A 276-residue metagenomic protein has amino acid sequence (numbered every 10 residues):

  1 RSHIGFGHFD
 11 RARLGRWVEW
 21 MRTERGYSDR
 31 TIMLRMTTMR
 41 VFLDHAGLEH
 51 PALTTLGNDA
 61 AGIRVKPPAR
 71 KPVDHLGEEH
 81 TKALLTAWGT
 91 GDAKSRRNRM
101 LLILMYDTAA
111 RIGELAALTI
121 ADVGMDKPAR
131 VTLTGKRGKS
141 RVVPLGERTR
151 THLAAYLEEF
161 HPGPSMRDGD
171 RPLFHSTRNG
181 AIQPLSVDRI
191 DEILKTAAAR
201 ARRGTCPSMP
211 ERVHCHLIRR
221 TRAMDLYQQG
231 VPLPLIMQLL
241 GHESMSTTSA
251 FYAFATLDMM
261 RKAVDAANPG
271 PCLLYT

Functional and structural regions predicted by a protein language model:
R1-L274: Conserved catalytic core of the tyrosine transesterase superfamily
